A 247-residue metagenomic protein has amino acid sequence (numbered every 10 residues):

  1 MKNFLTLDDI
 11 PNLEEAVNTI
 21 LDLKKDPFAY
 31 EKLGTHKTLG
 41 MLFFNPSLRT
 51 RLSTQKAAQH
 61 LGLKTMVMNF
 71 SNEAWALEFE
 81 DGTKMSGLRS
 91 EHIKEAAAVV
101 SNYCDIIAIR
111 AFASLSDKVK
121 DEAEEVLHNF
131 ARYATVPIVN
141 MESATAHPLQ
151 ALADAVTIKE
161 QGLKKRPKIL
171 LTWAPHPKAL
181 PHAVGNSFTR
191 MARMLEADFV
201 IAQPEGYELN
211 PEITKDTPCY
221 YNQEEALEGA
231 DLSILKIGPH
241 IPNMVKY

Functional and structural regions predicted by a protein language model:
M1-L52, K56: Positively charged, low-complexity intrinsically disordered leader regions
I10-E14, E91-K94, E125, E224: Generic alpha-helical secondary structure signal
I10-N12, A144-L149, E208, E224-E228: A short acidic, often aromatic-flanked loop/helix-cap motif at beta-alpha or helix-coil junctions that lines enzyme
A16-D26, L61, A96, V100-Y103 (+7 more regions): Change "in soluble alpha/beta enzymes" to "in soluble alpha/beta proteins
Y30-E31, A97, E224: Short hydrophobic/charged patches on amphipathic alpha-helices used for structural packing and interfaces
G34-G40, L48-K159: Phosphate/diphosphate ligand-binding glycine-rich loop within oxidoreductases
F44-G62, M66, K159-G238, P242-N243: Glycine-rich phosphate/diphosphate-binding loop of Rossmann-like nucleotide-binding domains
V245-Y247: Short, surface-exposed loop/helix-turn segments at secondary-structure junctions that function as lids/hinges flanking
